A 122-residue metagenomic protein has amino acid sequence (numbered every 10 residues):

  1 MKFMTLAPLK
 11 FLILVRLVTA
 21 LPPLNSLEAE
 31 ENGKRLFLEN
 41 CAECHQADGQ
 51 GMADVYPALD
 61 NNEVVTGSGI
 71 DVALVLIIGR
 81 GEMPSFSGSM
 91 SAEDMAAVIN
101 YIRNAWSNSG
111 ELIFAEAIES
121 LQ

Functional and structural regions predicted by a protein language model:
M1-A7: N-terminal secretory signal peptides that target proteins for export/translocation
P8-P22: Bacterial N-terminal signal peptides
T19-L36, G51-A53: Electrostatic cytochrome c docking/interface patches
G33-A47, V98: The canonical Cys-X-X-Cys-His
K34, Q50-S89: Gly/Gly-Pro-rich "capping" loops immediately C-terminal to redox-active cysteine motifs in periplasmic/lumenal
R35, A92-Q122: Flexible coil segments in periplasmic/lumen-exposed cytochrome c-class electron-transfer proteins
A42, I77-P84, N100-S107: Sec-exported extracytoplasmic/periplasmic mature domains
H45-G51, R103-N104: Detector for the c-type heme attachment site
